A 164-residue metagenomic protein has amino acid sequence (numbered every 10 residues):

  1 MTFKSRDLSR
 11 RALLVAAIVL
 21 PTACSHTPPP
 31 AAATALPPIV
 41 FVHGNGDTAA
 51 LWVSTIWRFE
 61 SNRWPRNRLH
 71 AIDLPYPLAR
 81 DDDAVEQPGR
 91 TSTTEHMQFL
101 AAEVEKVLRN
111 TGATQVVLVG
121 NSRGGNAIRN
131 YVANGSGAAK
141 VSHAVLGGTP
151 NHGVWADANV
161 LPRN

Functional and structural regions predicted by a protein language model:
M1-L8, A12-A23: N-terminal secretory signal peptides
D7, A31-T34, N110: Short, flexible hinge/linker loops that cap or flank conserved catalytic cores
A17, T55, N130-V132: Hydrophobic residues on the short alpha-helix immediately C-terminal to a glycine-rich phosphate/catalytic loop
C24-L36: Bacterial Sec signal peptide processing site at the extreme N-terminus
A33-A71: Short, surface-exposed "cap/lid" segments of acyl-processing enzymes
V40-H43, I72, Y76-R90, T94-N164: Serine-dependent carboxylesterase/thioesterase catalytic core of lipase-like alpha/beta-hydrolase/SGNH enzymes
